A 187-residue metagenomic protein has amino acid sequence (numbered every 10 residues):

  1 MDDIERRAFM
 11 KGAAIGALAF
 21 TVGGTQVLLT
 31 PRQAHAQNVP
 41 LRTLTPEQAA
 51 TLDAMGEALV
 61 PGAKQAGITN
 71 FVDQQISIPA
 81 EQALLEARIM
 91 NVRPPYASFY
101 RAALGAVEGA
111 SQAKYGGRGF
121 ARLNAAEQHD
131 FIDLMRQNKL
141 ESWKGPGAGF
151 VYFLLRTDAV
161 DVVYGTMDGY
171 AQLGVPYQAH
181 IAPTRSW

Functional and structural regions predicted by a protein language model:
M1, L41, E57, G117 (+2 more regions): Generic secondary-structure boundary/loop-capping signal
M1-D2, V151: Coiled-coil-like amphipathic alpha-helices with heptad-repeat character
D3-A8, T21-A58: C-terminal segment of N-terminal export signals and the immediately downstream linker at the start of the mature
R7-M10, H129: Generic structural signal for individual residues within well-ordered alpha-helical segments across diverse proteins
A13-A17: Sec-dependent signal peptide hydrophobic core
L18-A19, Q137: Residue-level marker of structural boundaries
V39-P40, A49-L52, G56-Y152: Flexible, low-complexity segments enriched for small/polar residues
L140-W187: Long, amphipathic alpha-helical surface segments
